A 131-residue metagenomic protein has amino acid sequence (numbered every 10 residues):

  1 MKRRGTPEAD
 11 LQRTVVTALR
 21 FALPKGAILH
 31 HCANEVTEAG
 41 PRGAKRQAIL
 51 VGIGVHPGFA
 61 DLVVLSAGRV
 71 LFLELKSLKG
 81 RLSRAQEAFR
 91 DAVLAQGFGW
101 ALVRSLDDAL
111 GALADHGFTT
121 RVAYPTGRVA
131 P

Functional and structural regions predicted by a protein language model:
M1-P131: Catalytic phosphate/metal-binding cores of nucleic-acid and nucleotide-processing enzymes, i.e., regions that mediate
